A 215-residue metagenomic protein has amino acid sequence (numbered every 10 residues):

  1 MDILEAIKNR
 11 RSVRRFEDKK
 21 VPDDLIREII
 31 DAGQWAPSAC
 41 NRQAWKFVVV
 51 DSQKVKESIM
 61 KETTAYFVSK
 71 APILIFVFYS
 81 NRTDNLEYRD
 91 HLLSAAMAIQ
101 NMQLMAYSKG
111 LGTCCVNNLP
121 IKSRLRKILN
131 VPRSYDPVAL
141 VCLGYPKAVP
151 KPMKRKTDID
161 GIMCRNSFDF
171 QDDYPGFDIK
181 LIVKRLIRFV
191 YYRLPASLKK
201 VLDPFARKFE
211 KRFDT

Functional and structural regions predicted by a protein language model:
M1-T215: Acidic, surface-exposed loops and disordered segments
